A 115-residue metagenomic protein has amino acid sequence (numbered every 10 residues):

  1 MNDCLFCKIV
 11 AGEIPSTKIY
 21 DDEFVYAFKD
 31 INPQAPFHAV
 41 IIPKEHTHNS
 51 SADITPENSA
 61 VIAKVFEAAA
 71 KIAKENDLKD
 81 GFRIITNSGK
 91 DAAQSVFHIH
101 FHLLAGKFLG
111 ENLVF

Functional and structural regions predicted by a protein language model:
M1-F115: HIT superfamily nucleotide-processing domains
